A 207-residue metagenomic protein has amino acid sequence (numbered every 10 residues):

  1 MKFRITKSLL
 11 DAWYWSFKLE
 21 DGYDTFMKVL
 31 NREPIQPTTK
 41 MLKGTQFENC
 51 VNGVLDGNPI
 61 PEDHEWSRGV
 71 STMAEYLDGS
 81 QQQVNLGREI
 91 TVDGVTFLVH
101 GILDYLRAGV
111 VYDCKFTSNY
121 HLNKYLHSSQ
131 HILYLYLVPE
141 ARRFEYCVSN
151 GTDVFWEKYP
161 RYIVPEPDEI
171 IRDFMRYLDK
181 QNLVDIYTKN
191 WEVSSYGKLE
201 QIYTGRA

Functional and structural regions predicted by a protein language model:
M1-L103, N150, V193, Q201-A207: Metal-dependent nuclease catalytic cores that hydrolyze phosphodiester bonds in DNA/RNA, characterized by
L86-V184: Mg2+/Mn2+-dependent nuclease catalytic core
R172-A207: Non-catalytic C-terminal interaction segments of nucleic acid-processing enzymes
